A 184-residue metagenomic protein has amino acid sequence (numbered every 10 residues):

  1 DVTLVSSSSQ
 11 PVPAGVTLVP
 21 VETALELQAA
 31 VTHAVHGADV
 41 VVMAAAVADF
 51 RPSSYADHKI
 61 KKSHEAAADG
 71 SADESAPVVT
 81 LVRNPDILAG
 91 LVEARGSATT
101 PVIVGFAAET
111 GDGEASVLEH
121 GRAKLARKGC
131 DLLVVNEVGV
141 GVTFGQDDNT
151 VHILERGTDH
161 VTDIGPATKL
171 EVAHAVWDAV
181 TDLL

Functional and structural regions predicted by a protein language model:
D1-L184: A cross-family phosphate/adenosyl-ligand binding-site feature
